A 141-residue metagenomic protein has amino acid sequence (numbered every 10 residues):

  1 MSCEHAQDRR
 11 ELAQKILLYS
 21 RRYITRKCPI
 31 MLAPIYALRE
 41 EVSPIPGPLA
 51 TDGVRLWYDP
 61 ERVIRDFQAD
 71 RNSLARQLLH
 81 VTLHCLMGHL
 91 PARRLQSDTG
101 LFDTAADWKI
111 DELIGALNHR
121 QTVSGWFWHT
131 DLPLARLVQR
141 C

Functional and structural regions predicted by a protein language model:
M1-A75, T82-C141: Short, functionally important secondary-structure microenvironments
